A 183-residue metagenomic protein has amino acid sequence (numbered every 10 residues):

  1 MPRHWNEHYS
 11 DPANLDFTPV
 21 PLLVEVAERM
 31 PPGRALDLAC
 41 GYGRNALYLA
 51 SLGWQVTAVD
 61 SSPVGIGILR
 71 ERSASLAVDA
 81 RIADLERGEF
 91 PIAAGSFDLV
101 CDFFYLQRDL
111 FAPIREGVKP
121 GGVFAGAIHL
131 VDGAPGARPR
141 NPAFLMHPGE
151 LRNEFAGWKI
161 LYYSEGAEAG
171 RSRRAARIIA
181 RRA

Functional and structural regions predicted by a protein language model:
M1-M30: Conserved class I S-adenosyl-L-methionine
G33-G41: Conserved class I S-adenosyl-L-methionine
Q55-D60: Conserved SAM-binding motif I beta-strand of class I
S62-V64: Conserved SAM/SAH-binding beta-strand->alpha-helix loop
S75-R87: Conserved SAM-binding strand-loop segment of SAM-dependent methyltransferases
F90-L99: A short acidic, Gly/Pro-enriched loop at the edge of an enzyme's catalytic core that lines a small-molecule cofactor
L106-G117: A short, conserved alpha-helix within the catalytic core of class I
G122-H129: Conserved beta-strand signature within the Rossmann-like core of class I S-adenosyl-L-methionine
